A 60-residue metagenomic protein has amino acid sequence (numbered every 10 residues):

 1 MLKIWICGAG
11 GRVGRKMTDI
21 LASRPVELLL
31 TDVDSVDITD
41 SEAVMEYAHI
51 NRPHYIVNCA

Functional and structural regions predicted by a protein language model:
L2-R24: N-terminal Rossmann NAD(P)H-binding glycine-rich loop of SDR-like oxidoreductase domains
K3, E27, R52-H54: Structural signature of beta-strand start/N-cap positions in the alpha/beta core of ABC transporter nucleotide-binding
C7, T31, C59: The conserved SAM/SAH-binding core of class I Rossmann-like methyltransferase domains, concentrating on the hydrophobic
A22, V26-E46: Adenosine-cofactor binding site in Rossmann-like domains, unifying the SAM/SAH pocket of S-adenosylmethionine-dependent
S41-A60: NAD(P)H-binding glycine-rich loop region in Rossmannoid oxidoreductase-like domains and their noncatalytic homologs
